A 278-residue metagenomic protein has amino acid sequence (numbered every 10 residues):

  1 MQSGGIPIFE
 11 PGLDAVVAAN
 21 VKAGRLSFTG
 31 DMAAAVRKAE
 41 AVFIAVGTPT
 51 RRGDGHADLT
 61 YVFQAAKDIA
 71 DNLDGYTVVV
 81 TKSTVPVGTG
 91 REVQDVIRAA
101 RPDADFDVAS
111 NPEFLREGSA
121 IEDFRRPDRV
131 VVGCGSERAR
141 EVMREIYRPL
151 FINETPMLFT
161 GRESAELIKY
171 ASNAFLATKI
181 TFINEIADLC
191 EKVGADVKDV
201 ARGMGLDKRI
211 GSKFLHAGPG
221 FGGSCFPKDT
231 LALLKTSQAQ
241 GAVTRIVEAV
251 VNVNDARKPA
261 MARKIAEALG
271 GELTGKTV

Functional and structural regions predicted by a protein language model:
M1-V278: Structural/interface elements that position substrates and couple domains in central-metabolism enzymes
